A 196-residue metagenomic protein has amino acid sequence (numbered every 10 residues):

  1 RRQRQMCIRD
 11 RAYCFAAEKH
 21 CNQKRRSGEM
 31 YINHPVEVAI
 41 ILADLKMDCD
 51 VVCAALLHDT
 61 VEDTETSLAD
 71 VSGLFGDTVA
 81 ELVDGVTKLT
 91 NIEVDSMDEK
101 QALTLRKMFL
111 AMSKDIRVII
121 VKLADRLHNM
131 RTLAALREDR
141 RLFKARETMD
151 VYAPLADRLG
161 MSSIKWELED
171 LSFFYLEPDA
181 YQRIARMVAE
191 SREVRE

Functional and structural regions predicted by a protein language model:
R1-Q5, R9-E196: Active-site helical microenvironments for divalent-metal-assisted chemistry
